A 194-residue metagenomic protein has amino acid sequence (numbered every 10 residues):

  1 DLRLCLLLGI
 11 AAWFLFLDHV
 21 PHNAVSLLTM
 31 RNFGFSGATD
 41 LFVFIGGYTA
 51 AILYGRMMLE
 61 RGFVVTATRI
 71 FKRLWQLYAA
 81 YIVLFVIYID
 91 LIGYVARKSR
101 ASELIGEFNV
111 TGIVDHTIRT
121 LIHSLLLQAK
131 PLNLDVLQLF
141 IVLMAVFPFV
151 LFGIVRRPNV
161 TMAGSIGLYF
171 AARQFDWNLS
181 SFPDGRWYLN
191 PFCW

Functional and structural regions predicted by a protein language model:
D1-L7: N-terminal membrane topogenic signal
I10-N23, D90: Alpha-helical transmembrane segments of multi-pass membrane proteins
V20-A24, F175-F182: Juxtamembrane "helix-exit" motif on the non-cytosolic side of transmembrane helices
S26-N133, F147: Membrane helical hairpin/interfacial module
L27-F33, S180-L189: Short helix/strand-bridging catalytic loops that position acidic/His residues to coordinate divalent metals and engage
F85-I92, V110-S180, W187-C193: Hydrophobic alpha-helical segments with transmembrane-like composition
